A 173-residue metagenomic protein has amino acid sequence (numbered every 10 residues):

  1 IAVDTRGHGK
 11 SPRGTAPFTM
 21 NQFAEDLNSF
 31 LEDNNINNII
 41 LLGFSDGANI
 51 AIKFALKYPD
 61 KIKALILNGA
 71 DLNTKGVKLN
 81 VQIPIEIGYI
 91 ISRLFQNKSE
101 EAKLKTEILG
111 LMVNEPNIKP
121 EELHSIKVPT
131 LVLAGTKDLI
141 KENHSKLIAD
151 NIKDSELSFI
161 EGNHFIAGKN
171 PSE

Functional and structural regions predicted by a protein language model:
A2-L42: Active-site loop/oxyanion-hole signature of alpha/beta-hydrolase fold enzymes
T5, A70, G162: Active-site loop/turn elements of alpha/beta-hydrolase fold enzymes, especially the short glycine-/histidine-rich
N49-K57, K63-S92: Flexible "cap/lid" loop of the alpha/beta hydrolase fold
T106-E122: Active-site nucleophile elbow and catalytic-triad environment of alpha/beta-hydrolase enzymes
I126, V132-A134: Short beta-strand/loop motif that positions the catalytic acidic residue of the alpha/beta-hydrolase fold
T136-D138, E161-N163: Acidic beta-to-alpha connecting loop that harbors the catalytic carboxylate
L139-H144: Conserved alpha/beta-hydrolase "acid-adjacent" motif
N163-S172: Catalytic histidine-centered segment of alpha/beta-hydrolase-like enzymes
